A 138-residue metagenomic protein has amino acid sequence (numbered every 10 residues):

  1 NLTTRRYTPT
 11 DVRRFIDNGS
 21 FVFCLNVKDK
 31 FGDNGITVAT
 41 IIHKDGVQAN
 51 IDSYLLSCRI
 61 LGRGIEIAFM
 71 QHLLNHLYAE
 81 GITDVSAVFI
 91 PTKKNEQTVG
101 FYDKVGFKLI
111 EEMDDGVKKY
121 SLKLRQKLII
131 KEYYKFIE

Functional and structural regions predicted by a protein language model:
N1-R59: A conserved beta-strand-loop-helix scaffold within acyl/acetyltransferase catalytic domains
L2-T3, G64, F89: Residue-level marker of alpha-helix boundaries and capping positions
R6, I67-Q71, E96: Conserved structured core elements
V12-R13, M70, L74, V99: Short amphipathic alpha-helical segments and helix-helix/interface helices
I41, E66, D115-V117: Contiguous hydrophobic segments
S57, L61-G62, K93-K94: Glycine-/small-residue-rich active-site loops that bind phosphorylated ligands and cofactors
L61-N75: Conserved acetyl-CoA-binding loop-helix of GNAT-fold acetyltransferases
N75-E138: Terminal substrate-recognition subdomain of acyl/acetyltransferases
